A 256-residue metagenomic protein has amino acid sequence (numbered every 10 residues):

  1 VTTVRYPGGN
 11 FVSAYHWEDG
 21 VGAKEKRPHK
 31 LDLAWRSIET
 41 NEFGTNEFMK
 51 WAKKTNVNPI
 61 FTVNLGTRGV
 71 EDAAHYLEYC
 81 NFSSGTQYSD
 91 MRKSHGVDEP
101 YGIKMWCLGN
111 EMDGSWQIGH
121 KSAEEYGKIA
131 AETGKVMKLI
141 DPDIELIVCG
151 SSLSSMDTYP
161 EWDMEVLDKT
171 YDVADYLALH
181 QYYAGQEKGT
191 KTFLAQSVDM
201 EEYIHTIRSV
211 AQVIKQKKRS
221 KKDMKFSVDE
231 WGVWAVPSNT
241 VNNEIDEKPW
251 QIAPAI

Functional and structural regions predicted by a protein language model:
T2-Y6, P59-T62, K104-L108, E145-V148 (+2 more regions): Structural recognition of the beta-strand scaffold that forms the well-ordered cores of secreted hydrolase catalytic
V4-E25, N46, N64-C80, L153-S155: Aromatic-lined carbohydrate-binding surfaces of glycoside hydrolases
N10-T45, K50, K54, T86-W116 (+1 more regions): Aromatic- and acidic-residue-enriched carbohydrate-binding clefts of CAZyme catalytic domains
P28, V70-E99, S115-K225, G232-I256: Non-catalytic scaffold segments within catalytic domains of secreted glycoside hydrolases
L31, K54-P59, D143-I144: Short, surface-exposed connector motifs at secondary-structure boundaries
T45, K53, G69, S122-A123: General structural signal for secondary-structure boundaries
F61-N64, H120-K121: Second-shell loop/turn segments in exported
